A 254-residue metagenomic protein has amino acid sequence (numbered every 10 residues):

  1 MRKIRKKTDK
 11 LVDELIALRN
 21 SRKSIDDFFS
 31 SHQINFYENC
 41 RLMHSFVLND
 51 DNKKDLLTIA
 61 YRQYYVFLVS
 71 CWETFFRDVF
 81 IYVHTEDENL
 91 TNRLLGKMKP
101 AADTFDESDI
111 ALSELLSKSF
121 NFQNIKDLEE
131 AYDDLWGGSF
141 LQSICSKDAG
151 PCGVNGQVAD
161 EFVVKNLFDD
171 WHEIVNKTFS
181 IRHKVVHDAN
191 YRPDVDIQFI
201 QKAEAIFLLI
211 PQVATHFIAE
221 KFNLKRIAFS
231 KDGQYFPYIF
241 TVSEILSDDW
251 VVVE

Functional and structural regions predicted by a protein language model:
K6-M43, Q157-F162, N166-E254: Polyanionic, low-complexity intrinsically disordered segments
E38-L56: Short amphipathic alpha-helical segments and their helix-coil junctions
D50-A60, Y64-N176: Helix-loop junctions and short alpha-helical segments
